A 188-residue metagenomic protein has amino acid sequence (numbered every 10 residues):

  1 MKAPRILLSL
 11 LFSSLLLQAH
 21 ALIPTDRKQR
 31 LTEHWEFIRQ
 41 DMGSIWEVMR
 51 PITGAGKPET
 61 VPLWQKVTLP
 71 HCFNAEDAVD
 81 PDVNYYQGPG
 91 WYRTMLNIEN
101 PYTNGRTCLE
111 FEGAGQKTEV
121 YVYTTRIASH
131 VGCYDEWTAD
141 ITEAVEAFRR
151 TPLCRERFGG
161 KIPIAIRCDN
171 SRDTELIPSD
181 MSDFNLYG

Functional and structural regions predicted by a protein language model:
M1-K2: N-terminal secretory signal peptides that target proteins for export/translocation
R5-Q18: Cleavable N-terminal signal peptides of Sec/SRP-targeted secreted and luminal proteins
L22, R27-Q29, I38-M42, Q87-G188: Accessory beta-strand-rich segments of carbohydrate-active enzymes
L22-T60: Hydrophobic alpha-helical membrane-insertion signals
P58-A75: Short alpha-helical hairpin
A75-N84: Surface-exposed, low-complexity/disordered Ser/Thr/Gly/Pro/Asn-rich loops and linkers
